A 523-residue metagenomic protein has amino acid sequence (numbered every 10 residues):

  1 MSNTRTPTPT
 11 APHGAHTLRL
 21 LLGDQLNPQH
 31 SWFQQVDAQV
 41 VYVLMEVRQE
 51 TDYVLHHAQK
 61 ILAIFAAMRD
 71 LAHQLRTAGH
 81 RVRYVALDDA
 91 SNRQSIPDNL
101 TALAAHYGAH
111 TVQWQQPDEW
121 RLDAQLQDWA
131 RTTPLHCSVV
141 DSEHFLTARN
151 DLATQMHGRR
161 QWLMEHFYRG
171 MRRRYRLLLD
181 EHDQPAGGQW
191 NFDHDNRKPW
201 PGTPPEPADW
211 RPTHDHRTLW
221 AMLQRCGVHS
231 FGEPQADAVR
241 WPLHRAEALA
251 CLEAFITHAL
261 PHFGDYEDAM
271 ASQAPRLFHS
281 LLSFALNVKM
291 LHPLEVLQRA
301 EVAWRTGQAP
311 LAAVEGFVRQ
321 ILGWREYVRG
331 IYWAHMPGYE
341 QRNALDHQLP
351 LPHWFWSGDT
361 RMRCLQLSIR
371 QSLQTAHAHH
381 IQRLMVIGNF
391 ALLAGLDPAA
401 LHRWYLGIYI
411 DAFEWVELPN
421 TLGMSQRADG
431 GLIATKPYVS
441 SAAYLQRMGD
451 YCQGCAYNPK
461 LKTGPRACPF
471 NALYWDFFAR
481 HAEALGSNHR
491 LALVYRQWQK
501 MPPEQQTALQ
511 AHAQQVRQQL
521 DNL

Functional and structural regions predicted by a protein language model:
S2, A11-W32, A58, A186-P310 (+2 more regions): Substrate/cofactor-recognition hotspot
S2-L87: N-terminal beta-strand-loop-alpha-helix module at the start of alpha/beta ligand-binding or catalytic domains
T10, L22, A250, Q273-L523: C-terminal catalytic domain of photolyase/cryptochrome flavoproteins, centering on the FAD-binding pocket
Q25-N27, S91, Q116-A124, L392: Gly/Ser/Thr-rich loops at beta-strand to alpha-helix junctions that form or flank small-molecule/cofactor-binding
M45, H136-A148, W415-G423: A generic structural motif
A63-R83, W114, T375-A399: Hydrophobic/aromatic-rich, well-ordered segments within soluble, folded domains that form packed cores
G79-Q94, W354-S357: Glycine-rich phosphate-binding "P-loop"
S95-W241: Beta-rich, aromatic/charged-enriched effector core domains that present basic-aromatic interfaces for binding
